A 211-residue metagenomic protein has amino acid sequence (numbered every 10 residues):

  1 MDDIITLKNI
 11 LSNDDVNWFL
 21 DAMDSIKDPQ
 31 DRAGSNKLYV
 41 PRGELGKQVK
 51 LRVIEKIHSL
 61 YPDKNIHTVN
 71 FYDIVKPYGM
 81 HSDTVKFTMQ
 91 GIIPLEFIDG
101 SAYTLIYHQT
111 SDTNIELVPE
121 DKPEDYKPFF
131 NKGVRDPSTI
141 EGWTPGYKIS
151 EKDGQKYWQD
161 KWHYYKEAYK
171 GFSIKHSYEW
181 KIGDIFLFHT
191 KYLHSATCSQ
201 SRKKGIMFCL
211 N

Functional and structural regions predicted by a protein language model:
M1-M80, Y103-T104, L117-Y147: Non-heme Fe(II)/2-oxoglutarate
V75-K191, T197-N211: Catalytic core of non-heme Fe(II) oxygenases with the double-stranded beta-helix
